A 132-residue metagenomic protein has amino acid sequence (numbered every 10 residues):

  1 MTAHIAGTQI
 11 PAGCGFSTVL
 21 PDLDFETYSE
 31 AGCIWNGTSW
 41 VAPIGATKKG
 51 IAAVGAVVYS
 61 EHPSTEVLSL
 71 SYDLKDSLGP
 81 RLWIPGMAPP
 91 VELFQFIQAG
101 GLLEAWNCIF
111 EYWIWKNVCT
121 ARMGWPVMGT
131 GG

Functional and structural regions predicted by a protein language model:
M1-C33, G37-I44: N-terminal accessory regions of nucleic-acid-interacting proteins
A3-H4, L20, P43, G50-G132: Conserved DEDDh/DEDDy metal-dependent 3′-5′ exonuclease domain
